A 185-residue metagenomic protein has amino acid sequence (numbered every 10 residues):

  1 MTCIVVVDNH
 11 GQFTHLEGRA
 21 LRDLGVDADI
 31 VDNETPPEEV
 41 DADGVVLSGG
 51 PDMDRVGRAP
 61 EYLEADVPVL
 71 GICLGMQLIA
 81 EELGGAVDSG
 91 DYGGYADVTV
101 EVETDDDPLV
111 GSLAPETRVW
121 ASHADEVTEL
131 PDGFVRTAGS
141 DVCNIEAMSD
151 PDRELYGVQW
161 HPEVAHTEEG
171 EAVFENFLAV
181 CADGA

Functional and structural regions predicted by a protein language model:
M1-C3, N9, E17, W160-A185: RNA-binding accessory domains that recognize and position tRNA/RNA substrates
C3-I72, Q77-L83: Flexible gly/pro-rich beta->alpha loop and the following alpha-helix that scaffold active-site loops
R22, T104, C181-A185: Secondary-structure transition/hinge residues
D23-L24, A138, N176: A short hydrophobic/aromatic micro-motif that marks alpha-helical segments and, especially, helix-coil
D43-V45, F134, A185: Intrinsically disordered, low-complexity regions
V56, E61-A65, L70, Q77-E168 (+1 more regions): Pocket-forming structural segment of enzyme catalytic cores
